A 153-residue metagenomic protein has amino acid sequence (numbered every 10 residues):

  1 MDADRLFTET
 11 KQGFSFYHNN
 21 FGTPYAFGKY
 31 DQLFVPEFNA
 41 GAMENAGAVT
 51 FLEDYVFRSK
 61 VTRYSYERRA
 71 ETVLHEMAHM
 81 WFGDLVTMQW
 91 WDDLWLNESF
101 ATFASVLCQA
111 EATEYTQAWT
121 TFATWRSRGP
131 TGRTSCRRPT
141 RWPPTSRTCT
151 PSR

Functional and structural regions predicted by a protein language model:
M1-R153: Hydrophobic alpha-helical and helix-loop surface patches within well-folded domains that function as non-catalytic
